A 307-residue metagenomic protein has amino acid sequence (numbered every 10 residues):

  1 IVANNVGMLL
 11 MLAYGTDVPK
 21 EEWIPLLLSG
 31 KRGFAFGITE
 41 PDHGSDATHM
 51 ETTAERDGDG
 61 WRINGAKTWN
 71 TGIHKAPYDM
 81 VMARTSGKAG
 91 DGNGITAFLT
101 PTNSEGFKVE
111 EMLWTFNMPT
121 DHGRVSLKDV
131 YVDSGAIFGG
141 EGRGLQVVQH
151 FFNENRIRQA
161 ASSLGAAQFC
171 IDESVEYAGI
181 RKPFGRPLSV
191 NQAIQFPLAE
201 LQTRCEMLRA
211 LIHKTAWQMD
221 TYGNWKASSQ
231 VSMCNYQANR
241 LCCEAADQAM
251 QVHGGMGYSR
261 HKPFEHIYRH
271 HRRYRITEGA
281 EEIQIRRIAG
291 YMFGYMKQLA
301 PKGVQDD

Functional and structural regions predicted by a protein language model:
I1-V18, G44-A47: N-terminal glycine-rich flavin-associated loop
Y14-P19, L26, G30, R56-W61 (+3 more regions): Alpha-helical interface subdomain recognition
G30-I38: A short, Trp-centered hydrophobic/proline-enriched beta-strand micro-motif
H43-D46, R56, W61, T68-N70: Hydrophobic, small-residue-rich alpha-helical packing segments that form membrane-like cores
D46-T48, G72-P77, D91-G94, M118-T120 (+1 more regions): Short glycine/proline-enriched turns and hinge-like loops at secondary-structure junctions
H49, N103-D133: Flexible, small-/acidic-enriched active-site or ligand-binding loops
N64-E110: A short core secondary-structure module
D129-V147: Long, acidic (Asp/Glu-rich), low-complexity accessory segments flanking structured domains
